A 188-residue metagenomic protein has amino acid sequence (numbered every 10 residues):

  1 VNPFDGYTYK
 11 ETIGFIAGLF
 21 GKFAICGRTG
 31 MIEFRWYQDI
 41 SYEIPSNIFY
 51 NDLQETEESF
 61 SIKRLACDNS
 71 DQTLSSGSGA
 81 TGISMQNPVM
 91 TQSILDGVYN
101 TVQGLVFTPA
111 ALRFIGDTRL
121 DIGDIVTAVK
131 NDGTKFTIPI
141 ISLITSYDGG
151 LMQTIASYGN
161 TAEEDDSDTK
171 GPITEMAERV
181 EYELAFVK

Functional and structural regions predicted by a protein language model:
V1-S59: Charged- and aromatic-enriched interaction segments used to assemble and dock large macromolecular complexes
D5, N87-P88: Glycine- and other small-residue-rich loops at beta-strand/loop junctions that grip anionic moieties
F15, A24-C26, V102-G104, D117-R119 (+1 more regions): A general structural signal for short secondary-structure junctions and capping/turn motifs
C26-T29, Q103-V106, Y147-G150: Short, ordered beta-strand-loop transition motifs
E33-Q86, P109-K188: Acidic, low-complexity/disordered segments
Q92-F107: Short, basic/aromatic beta-hairpin or loop at an interaction surface
